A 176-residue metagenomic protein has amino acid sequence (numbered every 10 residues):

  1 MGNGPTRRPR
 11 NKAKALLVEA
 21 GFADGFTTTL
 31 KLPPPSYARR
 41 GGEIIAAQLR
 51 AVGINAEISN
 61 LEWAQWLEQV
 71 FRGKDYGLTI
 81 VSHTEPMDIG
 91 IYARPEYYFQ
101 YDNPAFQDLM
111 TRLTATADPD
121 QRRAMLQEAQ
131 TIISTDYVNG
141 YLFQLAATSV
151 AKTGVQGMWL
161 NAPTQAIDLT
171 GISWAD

Functional and structural regions predicted by a protein language model:
M1-V18, Y37-R40: Structural transition elements
K14, P34-A46, A64-D176: Detector for C-terminal structural segments
G21-A23: Glycine-rich phosphate/diphosphate-binding loops that line cofactor/substrate pockets in enzymes
G25-P34, E57-S59: Short, well-ordered beta-strand elements
G53: Short glycine-rich hinge loops at helix-strand junctions in the catalytic core of two-component histidine kinases
